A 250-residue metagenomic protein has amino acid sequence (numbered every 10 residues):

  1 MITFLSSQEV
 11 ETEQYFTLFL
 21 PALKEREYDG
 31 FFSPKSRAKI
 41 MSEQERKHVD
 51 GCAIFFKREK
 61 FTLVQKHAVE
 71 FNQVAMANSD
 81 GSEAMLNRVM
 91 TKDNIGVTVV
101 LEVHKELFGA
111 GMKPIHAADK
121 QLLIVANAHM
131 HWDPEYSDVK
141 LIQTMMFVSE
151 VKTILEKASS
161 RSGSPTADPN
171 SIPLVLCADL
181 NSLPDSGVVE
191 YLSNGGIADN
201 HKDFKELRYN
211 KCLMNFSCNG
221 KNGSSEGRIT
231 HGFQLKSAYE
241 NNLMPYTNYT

Functional and structural regions predicted by a protein language model:
M1, F19, V99, T144-F147 (+1 more regions): Generic hydrophobic alpha-helical segments
M1, H116-I124, E156, L192 (+1 more regions): Intrinsic structural disorder
I2-T3, S171: Short, high-confidence coil segments that cap the C-terminus of an alpha-helix and link into the following beta-strand
T3-S7, R208-K211: Acidic, proline/serine/threonine- and glycine-rich low-complexity intrinsically disordered segments
F4-W132, R228-G232, N242: Structured beta-strand-rich core segments of catalytic domains in phosphoester-bond hydrolases
K24-D29, E135-T250: Metal-dependent phosphoesterases centered on the DNase I-like endonuclease/exonuclease/phosphatase
